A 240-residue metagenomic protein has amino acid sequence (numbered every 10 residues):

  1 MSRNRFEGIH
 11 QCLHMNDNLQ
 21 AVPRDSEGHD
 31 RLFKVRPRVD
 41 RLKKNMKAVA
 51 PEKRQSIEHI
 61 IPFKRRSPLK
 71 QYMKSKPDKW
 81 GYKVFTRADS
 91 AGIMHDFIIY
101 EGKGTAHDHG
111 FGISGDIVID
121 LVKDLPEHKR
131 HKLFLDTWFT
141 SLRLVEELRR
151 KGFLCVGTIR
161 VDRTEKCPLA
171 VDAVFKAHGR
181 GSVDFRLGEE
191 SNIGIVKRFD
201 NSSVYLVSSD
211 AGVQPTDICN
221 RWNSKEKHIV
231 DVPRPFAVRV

Functional and structural regions predicted by a protein language model:
M1-V240: Acidic, contiguous segments within the catalytic cores of piggyBac-derived transposases
